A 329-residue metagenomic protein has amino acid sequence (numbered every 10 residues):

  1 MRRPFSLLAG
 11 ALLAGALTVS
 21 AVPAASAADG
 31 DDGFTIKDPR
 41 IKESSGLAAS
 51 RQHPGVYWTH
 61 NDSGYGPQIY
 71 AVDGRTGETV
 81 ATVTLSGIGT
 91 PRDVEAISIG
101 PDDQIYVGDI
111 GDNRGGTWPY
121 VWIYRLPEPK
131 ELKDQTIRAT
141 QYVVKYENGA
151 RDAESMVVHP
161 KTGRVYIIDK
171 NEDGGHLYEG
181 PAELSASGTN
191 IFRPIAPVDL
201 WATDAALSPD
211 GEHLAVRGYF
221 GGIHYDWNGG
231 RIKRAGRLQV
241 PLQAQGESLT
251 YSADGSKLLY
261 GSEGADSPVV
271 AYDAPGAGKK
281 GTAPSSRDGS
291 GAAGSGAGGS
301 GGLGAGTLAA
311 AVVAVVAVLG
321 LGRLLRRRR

Functional and structural regions predicted by a protein language model:
R2-G10, A14-T18, P23-R329: Sequence/structural signature of beta-propeller domains
